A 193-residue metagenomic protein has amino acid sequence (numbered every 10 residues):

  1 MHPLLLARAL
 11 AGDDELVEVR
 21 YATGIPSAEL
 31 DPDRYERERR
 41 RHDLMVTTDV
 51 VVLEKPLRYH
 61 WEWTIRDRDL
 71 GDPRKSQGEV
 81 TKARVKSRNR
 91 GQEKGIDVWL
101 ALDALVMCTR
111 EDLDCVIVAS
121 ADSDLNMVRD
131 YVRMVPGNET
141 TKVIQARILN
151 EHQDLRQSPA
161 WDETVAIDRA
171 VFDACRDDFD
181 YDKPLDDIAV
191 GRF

Functional and structural regions predicted by a protein language model:
M1-P73, V85-N89, K142-E151: Domain-level signal for Mg2+-assisted phosphodiester chemistry and nucleotide/NA-binding surfaces in nucleic-acid
E54-F193: Nuclease catalytic cores that cleave nucleic-acid phosphodiester bonds, predominantly acidic two-metal-ion
